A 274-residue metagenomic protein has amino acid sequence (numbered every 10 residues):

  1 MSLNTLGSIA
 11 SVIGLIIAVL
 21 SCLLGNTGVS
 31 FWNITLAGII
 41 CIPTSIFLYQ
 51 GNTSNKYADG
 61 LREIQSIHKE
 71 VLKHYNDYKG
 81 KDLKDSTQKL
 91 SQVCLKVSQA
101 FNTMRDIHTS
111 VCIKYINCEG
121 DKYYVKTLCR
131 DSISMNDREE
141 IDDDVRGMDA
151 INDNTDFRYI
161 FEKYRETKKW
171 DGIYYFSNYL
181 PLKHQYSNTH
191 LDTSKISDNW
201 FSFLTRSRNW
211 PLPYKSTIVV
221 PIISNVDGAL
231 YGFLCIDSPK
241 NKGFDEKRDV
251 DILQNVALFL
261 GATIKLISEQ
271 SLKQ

Functional and structural regions predicted by a protein language model:
M1-A10, G14-I17, L204, N225 (+2 more regions): Non-catalytic regulatory/interaction regions at protein termini and inter-domain linkers
M1-N55: Hydrophobic, helix-forming membrane-interacting segments
T44-N136: Intrinsically disordered, low-complexity terminal regulatory regions
S86-V97, D198-L204, P211-S216: Short linear interaction motifs
G120, I223-L230: Flexible loop/coil segments at beta-strand boundaries within sensory signal-transduction domains
K126-P213: Regulatory sensory and allosteric helical modules in signal-transduction proteins and certain transcription factors
K215-S224: Short hydrophobic beta-strand micro-motif common in sensory/regulatory domains
L230-Q274: Juxtadomain coupling helices with adjacent low-complexity linkers
